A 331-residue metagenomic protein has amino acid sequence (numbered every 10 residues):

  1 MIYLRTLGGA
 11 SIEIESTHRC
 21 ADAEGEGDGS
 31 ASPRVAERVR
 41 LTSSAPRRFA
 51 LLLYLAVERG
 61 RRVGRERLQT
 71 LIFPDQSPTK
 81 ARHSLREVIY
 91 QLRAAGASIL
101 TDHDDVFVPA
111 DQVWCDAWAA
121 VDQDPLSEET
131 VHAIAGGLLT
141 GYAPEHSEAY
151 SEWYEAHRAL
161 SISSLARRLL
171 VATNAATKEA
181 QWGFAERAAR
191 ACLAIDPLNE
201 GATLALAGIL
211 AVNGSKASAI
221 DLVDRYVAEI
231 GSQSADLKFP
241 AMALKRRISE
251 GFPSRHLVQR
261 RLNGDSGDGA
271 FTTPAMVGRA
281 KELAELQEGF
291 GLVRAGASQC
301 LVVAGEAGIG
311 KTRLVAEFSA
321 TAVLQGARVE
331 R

Functional and structural regions predicted by a protein language model:
M1-L51, S98-F107, G136, A143 (+3 more regions): Short boundary/linker motifs that mark transitions into or out of structured domains
L4, T42-L51, T79, H83 (+5 more regions): Short linear X-Pro dipeptides
T6-E15, A56, G64, H83 (+4 more regions): Amphipathic helix-loop-helix modules that constitute alpha-helical solenoid scaffolds
E26, F184-A188, I195-G208, V212-D224 (+1 more regions): Key residue(s) within conserved catalytic/signature motifs
A56-G60, D75-Q76, L292: Short helix-capping/hinge SLiMs at alpha-helix to coil transitions
R62-L71: Short acidic, hydrophobic short linear motifs in intrinsically disordered regions
T70-P78: Short helix-coil junctions and helix-kink-helix linkers
L193-A194, A228: Conserved structural position within tetratricopeptide repeats
